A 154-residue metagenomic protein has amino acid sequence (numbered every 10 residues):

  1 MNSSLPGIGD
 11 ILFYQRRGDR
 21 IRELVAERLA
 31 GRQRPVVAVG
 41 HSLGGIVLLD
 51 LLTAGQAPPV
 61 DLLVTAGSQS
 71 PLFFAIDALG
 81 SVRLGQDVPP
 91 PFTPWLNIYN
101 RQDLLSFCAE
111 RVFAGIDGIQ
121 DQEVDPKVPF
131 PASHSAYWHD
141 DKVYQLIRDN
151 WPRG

Functional and structural regions predicted by a protein language model:
M1-V39, L43-G154: Lipid deacylating catalytic domains
